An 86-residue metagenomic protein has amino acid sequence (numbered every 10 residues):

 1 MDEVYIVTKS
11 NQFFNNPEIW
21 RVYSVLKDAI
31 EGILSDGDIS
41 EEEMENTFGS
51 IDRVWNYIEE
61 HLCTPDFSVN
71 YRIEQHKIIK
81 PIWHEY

Functional and structural regions predicted by a protein language model:
M1-I19, D28, D36: Short aromatic-glycine-(Arg/Gly/Cys) micro-motifs in beta-strand/loop hairpins
E18-R21, V69: Short beta-strand segments
R21-S24, E85-Y86: Short amphipathic beta-strand/extended segments with alternating polar/hydrophobic composition
Y23-K27, F48: Conserved aromatic
S35-Y86: Short, mixed-charge low-complexity intrinsically disordered segments
